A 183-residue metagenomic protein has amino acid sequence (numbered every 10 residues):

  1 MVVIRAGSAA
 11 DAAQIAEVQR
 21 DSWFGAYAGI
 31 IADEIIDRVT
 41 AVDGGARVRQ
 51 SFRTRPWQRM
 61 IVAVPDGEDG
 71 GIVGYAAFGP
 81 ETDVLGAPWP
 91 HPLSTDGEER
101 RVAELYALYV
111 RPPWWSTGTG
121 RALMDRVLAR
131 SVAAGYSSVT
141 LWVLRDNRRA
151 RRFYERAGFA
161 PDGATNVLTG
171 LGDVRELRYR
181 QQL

Functional and structural regions predicted by a protein language model:
M1-A13, L177, L183: Conserved N-terminal entry element of GNAT/NAT acetyltransferase domains
I4, S116, V143: Conserved SAM-binding loop
A6-A9, R20-W115, R121-R126, R130 (+3 more regions): Acetyl-CoA-dependent GNAT
A12, A26-Y27, R156-G158: Enrichment for repetitive, rod-forming helical segments
Q14, A122-L123, R149: Charged catalytic carboxylate motif
Q14, V110-P112, E155: A residue-level detector for conformationally permissive "hinge/kink" positions
I15, Q19: Hydrophobic pocket/interface hotspot
H91, V102-A103, S137-T140, L144-L183: C-terminal "cap" of GNAT-fold acetyltransferases
